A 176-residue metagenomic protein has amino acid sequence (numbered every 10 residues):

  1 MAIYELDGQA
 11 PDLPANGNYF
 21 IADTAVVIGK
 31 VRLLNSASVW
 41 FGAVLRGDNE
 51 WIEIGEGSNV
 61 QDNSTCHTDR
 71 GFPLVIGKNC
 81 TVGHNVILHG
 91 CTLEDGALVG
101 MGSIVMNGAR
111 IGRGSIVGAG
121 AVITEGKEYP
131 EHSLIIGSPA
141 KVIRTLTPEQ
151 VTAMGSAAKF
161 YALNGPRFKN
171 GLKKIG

Functional and structural regions predicted by a protein language model:
M1-N16, D48, E56, D62-S64 (+2 more regions): Glycine-rich hexapeptide-repeat left-handed beta-helix
L13-T68: A positional/architectural concept
